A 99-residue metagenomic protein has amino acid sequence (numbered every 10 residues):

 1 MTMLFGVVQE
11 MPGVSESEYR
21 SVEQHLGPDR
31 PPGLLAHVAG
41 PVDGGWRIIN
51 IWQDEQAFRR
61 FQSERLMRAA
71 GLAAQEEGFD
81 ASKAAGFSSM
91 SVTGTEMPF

Functional and structural regions predicted by a protein language model:
M1-R68, A74-F99: Short S/T/G/P-rich N-terminal loop/turn motif that feeds into the first structured element of a domain
